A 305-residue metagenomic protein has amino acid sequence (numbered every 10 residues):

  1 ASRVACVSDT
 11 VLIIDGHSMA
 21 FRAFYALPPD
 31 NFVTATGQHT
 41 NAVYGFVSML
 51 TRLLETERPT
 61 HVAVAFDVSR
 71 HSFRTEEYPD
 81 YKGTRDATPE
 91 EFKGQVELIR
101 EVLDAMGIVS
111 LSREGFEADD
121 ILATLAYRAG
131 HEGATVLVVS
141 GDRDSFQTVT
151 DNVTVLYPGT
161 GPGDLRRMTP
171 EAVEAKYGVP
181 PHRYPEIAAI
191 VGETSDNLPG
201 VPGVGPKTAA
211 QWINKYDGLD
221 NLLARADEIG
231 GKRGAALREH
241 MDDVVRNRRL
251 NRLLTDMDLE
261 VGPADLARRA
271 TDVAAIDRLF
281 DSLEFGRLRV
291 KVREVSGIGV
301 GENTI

Functional and structural regions predicted by a protein language model:
R3-A63, D67-T75, D80: Non-catalytic, usually N-terminal nucleic-acid engagement modules in DNA/RNA processing proteins
R3-T10, E239, R249-I305: Low-complexity, acidic/Ser/Thr- and charged residue-rich accessory regions of DNA metabolism proteins
S8, P29-V33, G83-E260: Extended two-metal-dependent nuclease catalytic cores across DNA- and RNA-processing enzymes
M49, L53, V102, K215 (+4 more regions): Generic, well-ordered alpha-helical scaffold segments in large soluble proteins
R58, T135, W212, G299-I305: RNA/tRNA-interacting regions in translation and RNA-turnover enzymes
H61-A63, G115, G141, I305: Conserved DEDDh/DEDDy metal-dependent 3′-5′ exonuclease domain
